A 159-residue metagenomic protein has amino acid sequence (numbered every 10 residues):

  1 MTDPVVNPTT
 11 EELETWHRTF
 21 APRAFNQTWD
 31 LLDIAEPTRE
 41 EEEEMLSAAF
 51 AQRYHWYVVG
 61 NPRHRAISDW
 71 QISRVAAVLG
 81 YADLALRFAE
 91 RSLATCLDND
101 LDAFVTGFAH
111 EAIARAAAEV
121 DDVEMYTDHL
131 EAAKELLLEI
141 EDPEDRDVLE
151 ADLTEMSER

Functional and structural regions predicted by a protein language model:
T2-V5, R39-A51, A82-E90, H129: Helix-turn-helix repeat elements of alpha-solenoid scaffolds
D3, T10, W29-D30, A49-Y57 (+2 more regions): Amphipathic alpha-helical segments of tetratricopeptide repeats
T15-R23, E42-E43, R63, F104 (+1 more regions): Residue signature of alpha-solenoid helical repeat architecture, marking inter-repeat boundaries and helix-start
H17, A24, T28-L31, A48-A49 (+4 more regions): TPR repeat positional signature
N26, Q71, V105, A112 (+1 more regions): "A position-specific structural signal for the A-helix of alpha-solenoid helical repeats
T28, A35, R53, A66 (+4 more regions): Conserved small-residue packing positions in alpha-helical repeats and bundles
